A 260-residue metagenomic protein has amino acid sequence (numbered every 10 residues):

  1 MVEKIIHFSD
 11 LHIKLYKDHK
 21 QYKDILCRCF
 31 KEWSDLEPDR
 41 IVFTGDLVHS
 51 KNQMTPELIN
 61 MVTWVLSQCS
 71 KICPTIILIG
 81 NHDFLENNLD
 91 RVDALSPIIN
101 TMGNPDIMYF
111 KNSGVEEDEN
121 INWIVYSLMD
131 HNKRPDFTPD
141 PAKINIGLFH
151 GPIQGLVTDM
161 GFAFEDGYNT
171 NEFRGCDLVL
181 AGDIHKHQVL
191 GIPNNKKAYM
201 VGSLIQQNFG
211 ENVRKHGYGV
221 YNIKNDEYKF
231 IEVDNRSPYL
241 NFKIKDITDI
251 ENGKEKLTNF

Functional and structural regions predicted by a protein language model:
V2, L11, L15-V115, E172 (+1 more regions): Core catalytic region of metal-dependent phosphoesterases/phosphodiesterases, especially metallo-beta-lactamase-like
E3-I5, D39-R40, I121-N122, I144-I146 (+1 more regions): Structural motif
I6, N122-I124, G219, P238: Conserved beta-strand elements of the Class I
D10, G45-D46, G80-N81, H150 (+2 more regions): Active-site glycine-centered loops adjacent to acidic/histidine catalytic or metal-binding residues that shape
T75, N145, Y228: Hydrophobic anchor at the start of a short beta-strand that flanks the dinucleotide cofactor-binding loop
D83-N171, V201: Conserved catalytic scaffold of divalent metal-dependent phosphoesterases
E116, A198-F260: Binuclear metal-dependent phosphoesterase catalytic core
D159-N225: Conserved beta-sheet core of the metallophosphoesterase superfamily
